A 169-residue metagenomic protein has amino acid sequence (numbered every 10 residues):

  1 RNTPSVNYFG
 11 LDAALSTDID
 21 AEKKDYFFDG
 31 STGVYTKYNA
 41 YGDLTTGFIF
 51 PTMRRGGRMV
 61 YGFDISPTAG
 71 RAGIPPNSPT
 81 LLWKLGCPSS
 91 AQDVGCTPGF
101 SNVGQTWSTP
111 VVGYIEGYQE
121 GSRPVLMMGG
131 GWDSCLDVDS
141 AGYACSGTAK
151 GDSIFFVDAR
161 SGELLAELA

Functional and structural regions predicted by a protein language model:
R1-A169: A fold-level detector for beta-propeller and closely related beta-sheet-rich head/sensor domains
